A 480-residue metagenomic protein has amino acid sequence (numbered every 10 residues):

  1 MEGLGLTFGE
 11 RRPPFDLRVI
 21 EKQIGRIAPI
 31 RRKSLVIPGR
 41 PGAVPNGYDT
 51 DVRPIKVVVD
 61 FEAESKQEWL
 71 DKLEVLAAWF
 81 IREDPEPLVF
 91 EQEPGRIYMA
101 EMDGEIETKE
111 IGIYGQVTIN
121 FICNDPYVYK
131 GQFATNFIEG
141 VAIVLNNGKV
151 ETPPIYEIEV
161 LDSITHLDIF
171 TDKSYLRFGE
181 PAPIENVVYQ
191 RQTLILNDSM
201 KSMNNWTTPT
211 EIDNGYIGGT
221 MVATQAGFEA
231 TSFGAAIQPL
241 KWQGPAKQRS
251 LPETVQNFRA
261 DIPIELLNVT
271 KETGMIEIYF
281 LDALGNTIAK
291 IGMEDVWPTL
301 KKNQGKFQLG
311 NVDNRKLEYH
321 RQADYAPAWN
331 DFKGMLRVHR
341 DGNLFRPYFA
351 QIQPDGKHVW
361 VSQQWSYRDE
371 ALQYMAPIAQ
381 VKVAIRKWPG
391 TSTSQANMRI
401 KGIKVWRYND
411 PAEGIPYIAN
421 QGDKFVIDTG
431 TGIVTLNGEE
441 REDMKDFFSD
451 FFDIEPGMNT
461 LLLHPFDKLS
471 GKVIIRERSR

Functional and structural regions predicted by a protein language model:
M1-L194, L267-N286, T393-R399, I403-R480: Extracellular/virion structural assembly segments
V44-N46, T108-K109, P245-P252, H320-A328 (+4 more regions): Beta-strand-rich interaction surfaces with strong enrichment in secreted/lumenal proteins
E83, V255-N257, D331-K333, G342-L344 (+3 more regions): Extracellular Ig-like/FN3 beta-sandwich strand-entry sites
T193-N314, S392-R399: Secretory/extracellular carbohydrate-interaction modules and structurally similar beta-sandwich "look-alikes"
I262, P327-Q353: Short tryptophan-centered beta-strand motifs in secreted/extracellular beta-sheet-rich domains of glycan-recognition
I288-L300, L336-R340, V383, F425-D428: Broad, structure-driven detector of short, well-ordered beta-strand segments within folded domains
Q304-R337: Short, aromatic/His-centered strand-loop micro-motif at the edge of beta-sheets
V359-M398: Flexible glycan-contacting loops in extracellular carbohydrate-active proteins
